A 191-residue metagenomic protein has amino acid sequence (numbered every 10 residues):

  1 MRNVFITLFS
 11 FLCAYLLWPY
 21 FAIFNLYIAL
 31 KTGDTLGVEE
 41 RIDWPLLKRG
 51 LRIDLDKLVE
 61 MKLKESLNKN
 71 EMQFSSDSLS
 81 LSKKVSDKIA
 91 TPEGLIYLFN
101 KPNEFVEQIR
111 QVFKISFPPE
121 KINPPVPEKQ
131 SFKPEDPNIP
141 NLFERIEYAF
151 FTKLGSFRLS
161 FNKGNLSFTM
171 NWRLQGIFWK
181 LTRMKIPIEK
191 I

Functional and structural regions predicted by a protein language model:
R2-Y20: Hydrophobic membrane-insertion alpha-helices, especially the h-region of bacterial N-terminal signal peptides
L17, I28-A29, S86: Short N-terminal micro-motifs specific to bacterial/archaeal maturation and metal-cluster initiation sites
A22-G37: Alpha-helical transmembrane signal-anchor/signal-peptide segments
T35-E65: Short extracytoplasmic
E60-M61, K69-M72, I188-I191: Short C-terminal domain-edge/linker segments immediately following a structured domain
L67-Y97: Amphipathic heptad-repeat alpha-helical coiled-coil "stalk/arm" segments that mediate oligomerization and long-range
S86-I191: Exposed beta-sheet edge and beta->alpha loop/turn motif
